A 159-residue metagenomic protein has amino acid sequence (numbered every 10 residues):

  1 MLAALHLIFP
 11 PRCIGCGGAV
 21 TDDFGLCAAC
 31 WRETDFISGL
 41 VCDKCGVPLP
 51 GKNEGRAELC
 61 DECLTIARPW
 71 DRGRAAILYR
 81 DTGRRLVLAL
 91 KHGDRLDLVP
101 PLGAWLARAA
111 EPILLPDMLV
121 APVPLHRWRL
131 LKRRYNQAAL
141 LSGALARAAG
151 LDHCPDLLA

Functional and structural regions predicted by a protein language model:
M1-A159: Glycine-rich phosphate/pyrophosphate-handling loop used in enzymes and phosphotransfer proteins
